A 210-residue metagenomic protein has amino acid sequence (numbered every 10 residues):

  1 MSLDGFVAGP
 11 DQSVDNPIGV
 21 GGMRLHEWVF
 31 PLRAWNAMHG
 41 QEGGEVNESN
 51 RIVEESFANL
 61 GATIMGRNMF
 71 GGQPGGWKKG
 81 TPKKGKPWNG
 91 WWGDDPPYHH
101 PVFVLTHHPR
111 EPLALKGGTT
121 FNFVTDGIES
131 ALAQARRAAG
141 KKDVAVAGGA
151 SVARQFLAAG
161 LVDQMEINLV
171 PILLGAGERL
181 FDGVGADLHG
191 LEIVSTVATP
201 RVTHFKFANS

Functional and structural regions predicted by a protein language model:
M1-S210: Enzymes that bind and transform nitrogen-containing heteroaromatic metabolites
